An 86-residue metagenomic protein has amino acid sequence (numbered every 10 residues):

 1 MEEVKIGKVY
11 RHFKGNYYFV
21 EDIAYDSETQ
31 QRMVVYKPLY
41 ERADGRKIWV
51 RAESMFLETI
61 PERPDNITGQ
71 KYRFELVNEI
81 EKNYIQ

Functional and structural regions predicted by a protein language model:
M1-Q86: Mixed-charge, low-complexity intrinsically disordered regions
